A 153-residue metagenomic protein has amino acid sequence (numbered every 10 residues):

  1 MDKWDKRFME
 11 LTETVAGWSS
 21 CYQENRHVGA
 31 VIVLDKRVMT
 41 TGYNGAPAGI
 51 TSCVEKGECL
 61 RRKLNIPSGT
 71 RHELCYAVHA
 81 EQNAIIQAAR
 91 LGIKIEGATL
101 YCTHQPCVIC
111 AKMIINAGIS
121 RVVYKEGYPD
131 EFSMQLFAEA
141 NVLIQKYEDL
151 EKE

Functional and structural regions predicted by a protein language model:
M1-E153: Zinc-dependent deaminase catalytic domain
